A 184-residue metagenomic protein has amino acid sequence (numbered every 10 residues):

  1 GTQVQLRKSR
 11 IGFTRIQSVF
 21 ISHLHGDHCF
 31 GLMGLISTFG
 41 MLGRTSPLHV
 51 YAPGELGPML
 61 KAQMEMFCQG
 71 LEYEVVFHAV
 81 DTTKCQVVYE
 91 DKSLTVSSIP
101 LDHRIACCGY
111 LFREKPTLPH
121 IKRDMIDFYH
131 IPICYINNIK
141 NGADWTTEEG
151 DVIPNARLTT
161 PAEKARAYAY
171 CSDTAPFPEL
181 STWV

Functional and structural regions predicted by a protein language model:
G1, L24, E55, M125 (+1 more regions): Active-site metal-binding loops of divalent metal-dependent hydrolases
T2-Y51, A79: Active-site metal-binding motif and surrounding structural segment of the metallo-beta-lactamase
L6, L32, L60-Q63, L180: Hydrophobic packing residues within well-ordered alpha-helices of enzyme cores
K8-S9, T38, Q63-M66, W183: A generic secondary-structure signal
R10, G40, F67, Q86-V88 (+1 more regions): Short secondary-structure boundary/capping segments
I11-T14, Y73, K92-L94: Structured loop/turn residues at beta-strand edges in well-structured enzyme cores
R44-D81: Active-site neighborhood of divalent metal-dependent phosphoester bond hydrolases
D81-V184: Metal-dependent phosphodiesterase/nuclease catalytic metal-binding core
